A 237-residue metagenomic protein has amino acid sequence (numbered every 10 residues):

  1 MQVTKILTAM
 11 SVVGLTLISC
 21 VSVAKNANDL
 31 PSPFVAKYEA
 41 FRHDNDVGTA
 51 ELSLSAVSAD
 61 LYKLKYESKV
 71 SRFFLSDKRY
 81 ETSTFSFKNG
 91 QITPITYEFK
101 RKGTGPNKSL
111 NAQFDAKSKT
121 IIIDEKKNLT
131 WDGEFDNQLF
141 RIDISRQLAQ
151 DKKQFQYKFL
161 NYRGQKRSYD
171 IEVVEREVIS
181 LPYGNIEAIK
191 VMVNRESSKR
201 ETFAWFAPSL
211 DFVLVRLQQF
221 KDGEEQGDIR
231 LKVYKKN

Functional and structural regions predicted by a protein language model:
M1-S11: Bacterial N-terminal signal peptides that target proteins for export
S19-S22: N-terminal signal peptide c-region/cleavage motif recognized by signal peptidases
K25-F114, D151-N237: Acidic, serine/threonine-rich low-complexity disordered tracts
G103-Q147: Hydrophobic, well-structured mid-protein blocks that either form specific transmembrane helices
